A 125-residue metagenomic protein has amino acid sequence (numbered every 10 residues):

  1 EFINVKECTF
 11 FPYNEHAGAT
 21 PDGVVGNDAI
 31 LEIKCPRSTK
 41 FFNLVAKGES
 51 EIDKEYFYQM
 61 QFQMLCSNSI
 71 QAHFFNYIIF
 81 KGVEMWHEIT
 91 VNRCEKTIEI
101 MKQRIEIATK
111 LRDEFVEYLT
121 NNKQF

Functional and structural regions predicted by a protein language model:
E1-F125: Accessory terminal regions of nucleic-acid processing enzymes
